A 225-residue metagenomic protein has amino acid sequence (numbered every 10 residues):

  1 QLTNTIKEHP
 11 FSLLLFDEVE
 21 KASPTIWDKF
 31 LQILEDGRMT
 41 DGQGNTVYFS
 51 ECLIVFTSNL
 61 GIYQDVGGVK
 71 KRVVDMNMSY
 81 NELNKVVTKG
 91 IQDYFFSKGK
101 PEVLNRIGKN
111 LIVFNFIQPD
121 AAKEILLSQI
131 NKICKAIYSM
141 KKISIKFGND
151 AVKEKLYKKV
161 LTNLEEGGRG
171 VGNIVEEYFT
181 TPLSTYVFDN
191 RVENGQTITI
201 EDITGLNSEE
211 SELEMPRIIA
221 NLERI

Functional and structural regions predicted by a protein language model:
Q1-I225: AAA+ P-loop NTPase nucleotide-binding core of proteostasis motors
